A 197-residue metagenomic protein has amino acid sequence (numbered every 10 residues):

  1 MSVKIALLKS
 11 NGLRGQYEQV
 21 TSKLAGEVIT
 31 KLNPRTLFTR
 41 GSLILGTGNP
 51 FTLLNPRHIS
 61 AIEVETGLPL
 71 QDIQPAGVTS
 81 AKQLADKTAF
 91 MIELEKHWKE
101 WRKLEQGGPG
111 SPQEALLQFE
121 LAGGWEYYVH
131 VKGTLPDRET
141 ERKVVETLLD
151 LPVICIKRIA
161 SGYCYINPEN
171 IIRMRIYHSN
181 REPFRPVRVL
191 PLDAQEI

Functional and structural regions predicted by a protein language model:
M1-R14, H58-K132, Y177-I197: Intrinsic disorder/low-complexity detector
G15-L54, L135-R142, D150, I154-Y163 (+1 more regions): A cross-kingdom feature marking solvent-exposed beta-strand/loop segments within repeated, beta-rich binding/scaffold
L45, A61-V64, I156, R173-I176: Short hydrophobic/aromatic-rich beta-strand segments that constitute the beta-sheet cores of beta-sandwich/beta-barrel
L54, I59-I62, I166, I171-M174: Fold-core signature of tandem repeat domains
L70, V78, V153-I156, G162 (+1 more regions): Aromatic-residue detector
